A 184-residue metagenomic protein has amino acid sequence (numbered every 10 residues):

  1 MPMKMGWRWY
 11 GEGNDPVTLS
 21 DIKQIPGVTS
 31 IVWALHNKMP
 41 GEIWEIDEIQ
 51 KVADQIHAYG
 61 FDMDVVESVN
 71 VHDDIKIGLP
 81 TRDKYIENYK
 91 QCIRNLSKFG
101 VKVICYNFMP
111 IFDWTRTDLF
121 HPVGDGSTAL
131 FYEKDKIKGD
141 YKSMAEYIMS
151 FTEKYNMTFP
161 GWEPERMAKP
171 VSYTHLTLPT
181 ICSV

Functional and structural regions predicted by a protein language model:
M5-W7, T29-W33, M63-E67, I104-Y106: Hydrophobic faces of well-ordered beta-strands that scaffold small-molecule active sites in alpha/beta enzyme cores
R8-E12, H36-K38, S68-V71, F108-I111: Active-site beta-loop-alpha junctions enriched in small/polar residues
E12-K23, I86-I93: Short, acidic/polar
L19-G27, D47-D64, S97: Acidic (Asp/Glu)-rich catalytic clusters
L35-E48: Glycine-rich, proline-tolerant flexible connector loops at the mouths of alpha/beta enzymes
P40-G41, N70-E87, F112-D125: Surface-exposed, active-site-proximal loop segments in enzymatic domains
D113-Y173: Aromatic- and acidic-residue-enriched segments that line the glycan-binding/catalytic groove of carbohydrate-active
T174-T180: Conserved small/polar residues in nucleotide/adenosyl-binding loops
